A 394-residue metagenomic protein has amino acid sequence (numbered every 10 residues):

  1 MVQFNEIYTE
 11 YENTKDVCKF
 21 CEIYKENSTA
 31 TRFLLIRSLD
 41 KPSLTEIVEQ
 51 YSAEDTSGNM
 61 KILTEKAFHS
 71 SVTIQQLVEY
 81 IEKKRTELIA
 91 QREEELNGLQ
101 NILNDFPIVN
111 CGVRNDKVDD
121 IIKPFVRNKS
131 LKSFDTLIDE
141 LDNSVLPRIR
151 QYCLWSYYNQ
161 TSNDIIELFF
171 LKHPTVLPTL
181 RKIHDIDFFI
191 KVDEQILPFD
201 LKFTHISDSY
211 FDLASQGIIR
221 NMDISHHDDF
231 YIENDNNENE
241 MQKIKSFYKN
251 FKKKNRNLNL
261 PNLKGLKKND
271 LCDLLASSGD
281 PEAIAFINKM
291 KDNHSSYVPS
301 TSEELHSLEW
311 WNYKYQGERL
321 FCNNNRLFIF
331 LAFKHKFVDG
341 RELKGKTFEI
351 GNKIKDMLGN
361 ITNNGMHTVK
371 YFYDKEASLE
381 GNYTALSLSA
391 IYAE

Functional and structural regions predicted by a protein language model:
M1-H184, F203-E394: Nucleic-acid endonuclease domains
L180, F189-L201: Active-site beta-strand-loop-beta-strand hairpin of nuclease catalytic cores that positions key catalytic residues
